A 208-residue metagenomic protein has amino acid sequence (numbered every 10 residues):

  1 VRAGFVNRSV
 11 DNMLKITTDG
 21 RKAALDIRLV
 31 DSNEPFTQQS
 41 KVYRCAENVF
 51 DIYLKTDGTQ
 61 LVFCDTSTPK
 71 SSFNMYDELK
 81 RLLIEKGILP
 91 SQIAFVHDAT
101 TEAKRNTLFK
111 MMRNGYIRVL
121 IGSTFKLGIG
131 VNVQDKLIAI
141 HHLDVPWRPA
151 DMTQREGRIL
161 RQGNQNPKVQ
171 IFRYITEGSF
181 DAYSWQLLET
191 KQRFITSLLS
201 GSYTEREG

Functional and structural regions predicted by a protein language model:
V1-Q60, C64-S67, K191-G208: Interdomain linker/hinge connecting the two RecA-like lobes of the SF2 helicase core
V10-T18, Y43, F73, D77 (+2 more regions): Non-catalytic, well-ordered alpha-helical scaffold segments
G20, R105-N106, R118-D144, R148-N166: SF2 helicase motor core recognition
F63-D65, V96, G122-S123, H142-D144 (+1 more regions): Conserved beta-strand segments of the P-loop GTPase G domain that flank and frequently precede/overlap
T66-H97: Conserved helicase motor "Helicase C" RecA-like lobe of SF1/SF2 P-loop NTPases
S67-P69, T100-T101, K126-G128, P146-P149 (+2 more regions): Conserved nucleotide-binding/hydrolysis micro-motifs of P-loop NTPases
L89-T124: Conserved helicase ATPase core of P-loop NTP-dependent helicases/translocases
A150-T153, I159-G208: A conserved SF2-helicase RecA2
